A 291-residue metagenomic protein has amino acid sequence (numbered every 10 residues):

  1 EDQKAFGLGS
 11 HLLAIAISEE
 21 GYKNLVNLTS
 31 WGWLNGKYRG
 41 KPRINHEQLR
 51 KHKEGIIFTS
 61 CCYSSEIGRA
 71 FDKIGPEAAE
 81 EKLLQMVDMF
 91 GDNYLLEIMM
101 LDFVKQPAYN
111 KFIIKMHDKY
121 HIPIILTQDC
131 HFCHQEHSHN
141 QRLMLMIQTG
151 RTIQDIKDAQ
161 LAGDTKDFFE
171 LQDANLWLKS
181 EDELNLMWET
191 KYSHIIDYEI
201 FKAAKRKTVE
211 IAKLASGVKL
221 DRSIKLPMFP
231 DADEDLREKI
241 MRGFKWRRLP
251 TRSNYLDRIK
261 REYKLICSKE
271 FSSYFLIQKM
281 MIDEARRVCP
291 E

Functional and structural regions predicted by a protein language model:
E1-D2, H131, P227: Short, solvent-exposed loop/turn elements at beta->coil junctions and helix N-caps that rim active or binding pockets
E1-L101, K105-H121, S138-Q148, Q154 (+3 more regions): Extended substrate/RNA-proximal surfaces in nucleic-acid metabolism proteins
F6-A14, I122-I125, C130-H137, R142-A212: Phosphate/diphosphate-binding loops
G21, C61, I125-H134, A285 (+1 more regions): Conserved phosphate/anionic-ligand binding catalytic regions in large, soluble enzymes, centered on
I67, K115, T190-E291: Non-catalytic structural connector segments
I98-M100, L126-C130, E270: Active-site proximal loops enriched in glycine and acidic residues that flank catalytic Cys/His/Asp and coordinate
